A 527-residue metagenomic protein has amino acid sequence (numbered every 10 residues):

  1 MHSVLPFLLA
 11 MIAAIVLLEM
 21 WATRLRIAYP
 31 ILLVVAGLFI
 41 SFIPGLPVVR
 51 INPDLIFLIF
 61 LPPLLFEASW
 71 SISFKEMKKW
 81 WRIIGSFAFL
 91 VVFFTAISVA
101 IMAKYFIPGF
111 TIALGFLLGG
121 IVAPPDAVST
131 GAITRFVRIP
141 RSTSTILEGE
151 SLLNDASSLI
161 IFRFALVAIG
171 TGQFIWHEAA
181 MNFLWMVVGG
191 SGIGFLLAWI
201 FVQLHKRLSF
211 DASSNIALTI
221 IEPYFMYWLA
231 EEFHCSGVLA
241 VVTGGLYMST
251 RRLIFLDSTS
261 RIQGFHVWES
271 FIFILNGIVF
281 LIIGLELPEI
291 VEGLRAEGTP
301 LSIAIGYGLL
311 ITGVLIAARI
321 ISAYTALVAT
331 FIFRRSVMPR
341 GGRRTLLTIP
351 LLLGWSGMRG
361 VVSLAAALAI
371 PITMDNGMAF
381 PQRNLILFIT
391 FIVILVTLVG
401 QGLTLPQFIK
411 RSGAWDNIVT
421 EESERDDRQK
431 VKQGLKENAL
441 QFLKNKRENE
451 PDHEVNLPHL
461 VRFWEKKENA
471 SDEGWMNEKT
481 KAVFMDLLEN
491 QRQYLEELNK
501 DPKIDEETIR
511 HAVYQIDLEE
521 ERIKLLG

Functional and structural regions predicted by a protein language model:
M1-S423, K500-K503, E507-Q515, E519-G527: Transmembrane helical cores of multi-pass secondary ion antiporters/exchangers
N417-G527: Cytosolic C-terminal regulatory domains/tails of membrane transporters and channels
